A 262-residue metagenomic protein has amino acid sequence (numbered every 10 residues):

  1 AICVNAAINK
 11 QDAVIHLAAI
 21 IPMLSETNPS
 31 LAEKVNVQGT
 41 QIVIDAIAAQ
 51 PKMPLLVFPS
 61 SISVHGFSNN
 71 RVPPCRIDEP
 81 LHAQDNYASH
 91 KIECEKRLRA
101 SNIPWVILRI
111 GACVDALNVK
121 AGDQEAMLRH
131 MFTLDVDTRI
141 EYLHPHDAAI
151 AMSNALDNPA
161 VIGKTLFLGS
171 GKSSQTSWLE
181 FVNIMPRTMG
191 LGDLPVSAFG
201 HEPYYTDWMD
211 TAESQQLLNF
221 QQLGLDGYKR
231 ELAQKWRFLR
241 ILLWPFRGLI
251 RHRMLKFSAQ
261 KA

Functional and structural regions predicted by a protein language model:
A1-V35: NAD(P)H-binding glycine-rich loop region in Rossmannoid oxidoreductase-like domains and their noncatalytic homologs
I20, Q41-N86, V106: Conserved Rossmann-fold NAD(P)-dependent oxidoreductase catalytic core, especially the SDR/UDP-sugar
K34, N69-L108, T133-L134: Catalytic helix-loop patch of NAD(P)-dependent Rossmann-fold dehydrogenases
H65, D85-N86, V106-Q124: Flexible, glycine-rich beta-alpha linker
Q84, G111-N118, L134-H146, S170-S174: Glycine-rich "substrate-gating" loop/helix at the edge of Rossmann-like oxidoreductase active sites
S101, D115-E125, A155-L166: Glycine/proline-rich active-site loop of Rossmann-fold NAD(P)-dependent oxidoreductases
G122, F132-L156, K164: Substrate-positioning beta->alpha
A151-L217, G227-E231, W236-L239, L243-R247 (+1 more regions): Mid/C-terminal beta-alpha module of Rossmann-like enzyme folds, strongest in SDR-family dehydrogenases/epimerases
